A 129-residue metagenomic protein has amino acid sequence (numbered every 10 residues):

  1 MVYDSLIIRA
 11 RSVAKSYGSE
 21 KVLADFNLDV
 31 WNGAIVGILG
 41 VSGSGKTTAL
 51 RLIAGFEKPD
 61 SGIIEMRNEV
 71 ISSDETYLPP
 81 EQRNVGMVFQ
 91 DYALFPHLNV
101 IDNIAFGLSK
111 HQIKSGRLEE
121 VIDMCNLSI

Functional and structural regions predicted by a protein language model:
I8, L23-D25: Conserved structural motif at the start of ABC-family nucleotide-binding domains
V36-G37, M87: Short beta-strand immediately N-terminal to the Walker A/P-loop
L39-V41: The feature captures the beta-strand-to-loop junction immediately N-terminal to the Walker
A54: Helix-to-loop junction immediately C-terminal to a conserved catalytic motif
I63-E65, E69: ATP-binding/catalytic-site motifs of ATP-hydrolyzing domains
E69-S72, I113-I129: Conserved ABC ATPase "signature" region
V70-G86, K110: ABC ATPase NBD coupling module
L98-A105: Short coil-to-helix segment of the ABC ATPase nucleotide-binding domain corresponding to the Q-loop/switch region
